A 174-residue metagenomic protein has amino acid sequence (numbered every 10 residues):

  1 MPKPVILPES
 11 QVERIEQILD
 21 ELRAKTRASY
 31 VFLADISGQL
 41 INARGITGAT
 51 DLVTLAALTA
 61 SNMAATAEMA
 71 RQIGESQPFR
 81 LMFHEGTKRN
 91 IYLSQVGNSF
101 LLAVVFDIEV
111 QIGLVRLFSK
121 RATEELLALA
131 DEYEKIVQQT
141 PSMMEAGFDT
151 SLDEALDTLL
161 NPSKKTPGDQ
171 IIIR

Functional and structural regions predicted by a protein language model:
M1-Y30, S37-R174: Acidic, low-complexity cytosolic segments
